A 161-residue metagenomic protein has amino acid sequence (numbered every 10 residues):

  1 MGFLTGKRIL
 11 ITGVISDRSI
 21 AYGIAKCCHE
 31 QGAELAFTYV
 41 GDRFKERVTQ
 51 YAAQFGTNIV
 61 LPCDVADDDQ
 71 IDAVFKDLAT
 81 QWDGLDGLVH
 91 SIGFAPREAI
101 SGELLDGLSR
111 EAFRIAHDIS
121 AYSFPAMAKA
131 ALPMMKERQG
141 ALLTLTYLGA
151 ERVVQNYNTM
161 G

Functional and structural regions predicted by a protein language model:
M1-G2, S123: A general, composition-driven signal for non-globular sequence regions
G2-I115: Short-chain dehydrogenase/reductase
G13-S19, G93-L132, K136-G161: Catalytic loop of short-chain dehydrogenase/reductase
